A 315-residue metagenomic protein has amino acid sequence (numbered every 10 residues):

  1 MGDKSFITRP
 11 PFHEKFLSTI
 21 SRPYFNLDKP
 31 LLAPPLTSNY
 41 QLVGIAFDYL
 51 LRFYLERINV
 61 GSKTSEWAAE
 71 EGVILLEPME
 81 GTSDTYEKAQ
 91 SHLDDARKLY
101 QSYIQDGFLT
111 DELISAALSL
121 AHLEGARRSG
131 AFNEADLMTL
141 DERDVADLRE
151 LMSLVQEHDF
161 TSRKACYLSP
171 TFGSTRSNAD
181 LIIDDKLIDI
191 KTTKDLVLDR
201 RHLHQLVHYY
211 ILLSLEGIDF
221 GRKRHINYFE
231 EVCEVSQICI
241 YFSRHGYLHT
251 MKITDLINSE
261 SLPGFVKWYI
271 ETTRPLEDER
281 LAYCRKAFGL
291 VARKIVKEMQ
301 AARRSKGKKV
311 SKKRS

Functional and structural regions predicted by a protein language model:
M1-R143: Residue(s) in the substrate-gating loop at a strand-loop-helix junction that position the organic substrate next
E142-K164: Eukaryote-skewed repeat-based solenoidal scaffolds used as protein-protein interaction platforms, primarily
E157-I182: Active-site metal-binding core of divalent-cation-utilizing nuclease and nuclease-like domains
S177, D184, E234-S236: Core residues of folded domains in eukaryotic genome-function proteins
D180-D195: Conserved catalytic cores of phosphodiester-cleaving nucleases, focusing on short active-site segments
D195-Q205: Active-site-adjacent loop/helix micro-motif of nuclease/hydrolase catalytic cores
H204-I238: Metal-dependent nuclease catalytic cores in nucleic-acid-processing enzymes, especially RNase H-like/related
V232, S236-S315: Domain-level recognition of nuclease-like catalytic cores that cleave nucleotide substrates
